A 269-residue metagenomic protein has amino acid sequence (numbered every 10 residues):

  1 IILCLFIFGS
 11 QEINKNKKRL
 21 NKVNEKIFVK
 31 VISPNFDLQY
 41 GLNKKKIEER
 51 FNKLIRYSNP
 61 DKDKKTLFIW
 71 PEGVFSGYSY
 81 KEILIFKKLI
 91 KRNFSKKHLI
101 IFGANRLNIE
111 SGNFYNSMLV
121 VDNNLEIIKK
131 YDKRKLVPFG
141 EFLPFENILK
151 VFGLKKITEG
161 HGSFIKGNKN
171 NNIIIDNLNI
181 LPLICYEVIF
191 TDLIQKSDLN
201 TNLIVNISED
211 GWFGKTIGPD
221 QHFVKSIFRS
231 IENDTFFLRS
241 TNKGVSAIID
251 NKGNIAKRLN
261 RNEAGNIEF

Functional and structural regions predicted by a protein language model:
I1-F269: Enzyme catalytic cores with a strong preference for nitrogen-chemistry domains
